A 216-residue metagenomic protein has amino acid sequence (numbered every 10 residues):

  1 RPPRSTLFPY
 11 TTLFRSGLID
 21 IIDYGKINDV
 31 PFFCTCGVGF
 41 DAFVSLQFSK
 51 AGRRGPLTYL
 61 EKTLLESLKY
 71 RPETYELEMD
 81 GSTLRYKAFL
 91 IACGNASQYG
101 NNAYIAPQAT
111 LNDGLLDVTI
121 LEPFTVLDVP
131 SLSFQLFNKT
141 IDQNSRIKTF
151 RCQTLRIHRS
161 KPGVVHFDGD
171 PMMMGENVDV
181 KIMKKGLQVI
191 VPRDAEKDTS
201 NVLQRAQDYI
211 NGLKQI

Functional and structural regions predicted by a protein language model:
R1-L13: Short, small-residue-biased leader/transition segments that mark boundaries at the very start of proteins
L7, F32-T35, T83-C93, H166-G169 (+1 more regions): Short amphipathic beta-strand/extended segments with alternating polar/hydrophobic composition
T11-F89: Catalytic core of DAGKc-family lipid kinases
G25, V44, I91, V118 (+2 more regions): A residue-level signal for conserved active-site and pocket-lining positions in enzyme catalytic cores
G37, D41, A92-P107, P171: Glycine-rich phosphate/pyrophosphate-binding beta-alpha loops
D41-V44, R85-K87, Y99-N102, V126-V129: Short acidic/glycine-rich loop or secondary-structure boundary segments that cap or lie
K50-T58, P107-D128: Gly/Ser/Thr-rich active-site loops/lids in small-molecule metabolic enzymes that frequently grip phosphoryl groups
M79, R85, T110, I120-I216: ATP/nucleoside-binding phosphotransfer catalytic cores, i.e., glycine-rich phosphate-binding loops
